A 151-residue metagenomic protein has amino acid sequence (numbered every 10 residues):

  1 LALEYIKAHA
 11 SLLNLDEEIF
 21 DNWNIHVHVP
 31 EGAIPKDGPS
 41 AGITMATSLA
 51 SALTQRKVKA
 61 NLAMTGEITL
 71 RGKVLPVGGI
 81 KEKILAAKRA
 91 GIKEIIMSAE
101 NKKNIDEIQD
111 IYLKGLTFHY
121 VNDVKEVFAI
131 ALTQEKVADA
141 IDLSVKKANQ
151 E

Functional and structural regions predicted by a protein language model:
L1-E151: Peripheral, non-AAA+ core regions of ATP-driven protein-machinery
